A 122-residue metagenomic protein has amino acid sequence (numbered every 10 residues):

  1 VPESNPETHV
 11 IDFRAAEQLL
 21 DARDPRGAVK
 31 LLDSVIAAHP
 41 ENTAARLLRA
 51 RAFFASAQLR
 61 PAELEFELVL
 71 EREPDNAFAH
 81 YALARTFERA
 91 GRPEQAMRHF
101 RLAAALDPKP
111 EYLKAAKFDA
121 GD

Functional and structural regions predicted by a protein language model:
V1-I11: TPR-adjacent "capping" and linker segments in tetratricopeptide-repeat scaffold/adaptor proteins
S4, A38, R72, R89 (+1 more regions): Structural marker of alpha-solenoid helical repeat scaffolds
A22-K30, S34, S56-L68, A90-L102: Structural signature of tandem alpha-helical TPR/SEL1-like repeats, specifically the intra-repeat loop/turn
L48, A82, A116-D119: Canonical tetratricopeptide repeat
